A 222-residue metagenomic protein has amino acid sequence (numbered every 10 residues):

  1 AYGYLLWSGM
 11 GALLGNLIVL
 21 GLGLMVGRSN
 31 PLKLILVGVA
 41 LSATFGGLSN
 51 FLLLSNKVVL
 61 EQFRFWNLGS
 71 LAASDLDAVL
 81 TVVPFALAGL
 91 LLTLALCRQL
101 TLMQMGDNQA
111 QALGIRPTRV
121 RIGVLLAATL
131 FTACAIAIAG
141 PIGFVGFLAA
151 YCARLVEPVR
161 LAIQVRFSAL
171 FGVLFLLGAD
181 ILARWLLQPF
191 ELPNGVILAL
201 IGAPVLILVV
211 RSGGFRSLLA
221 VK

Functional and structural regions predicted by a protein language model:
A1-K222: Alpha-helical transmembrane segments in inner-membrane proteins
